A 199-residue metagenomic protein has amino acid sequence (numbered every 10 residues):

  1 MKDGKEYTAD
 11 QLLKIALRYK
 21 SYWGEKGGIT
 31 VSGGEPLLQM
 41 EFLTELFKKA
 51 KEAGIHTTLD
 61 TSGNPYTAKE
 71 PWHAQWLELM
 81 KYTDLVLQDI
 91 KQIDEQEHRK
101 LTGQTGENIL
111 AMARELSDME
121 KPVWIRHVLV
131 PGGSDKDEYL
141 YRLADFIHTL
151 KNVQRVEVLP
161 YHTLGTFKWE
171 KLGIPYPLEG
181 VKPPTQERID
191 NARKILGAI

Functional and structural regions predicted by a protein language model:
M1, S32, H98, L178-V181: Generic anion/oxyanion-binding catalytic loop in active/binding sites
M1-Y7: Canonical Radical SAM [4Fe-4S] cluster-binding loop centered on the CxxxCxxC motif and its immediate flanking residues
E6, D137, P183-Q186: Electropositive phosphate-/nucleotide-binding environments in soluble metabolic enzymes
L13-S21, E25-G28, G33-L159, L164 (+1 more regions): Conserved AdoMet/S-adenosylmethionine-binding subsite of the radical SAM
Q154, E170-I195: A structural motif corresponding to the C-terminal lobe/cap of the Radical SAM core domain
A198-I199: Radical SAM enzyme core and accessory elements
